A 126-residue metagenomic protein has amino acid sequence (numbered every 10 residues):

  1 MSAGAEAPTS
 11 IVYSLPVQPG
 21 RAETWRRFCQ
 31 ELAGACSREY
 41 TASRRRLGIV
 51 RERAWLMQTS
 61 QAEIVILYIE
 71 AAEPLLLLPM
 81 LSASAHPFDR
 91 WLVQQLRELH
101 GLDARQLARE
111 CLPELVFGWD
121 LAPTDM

Functional and structural regions predicted by a protein language model:
M1-A3, S37-V65, P74: Short, glycine- and small/hydrophobic-rich beta-strand elements in well-ordered beta-sheets
M1-S37: Long, hydrophobic N-terminal alpha-helical segment
V12, V65-L67: Short cationic amphipathic helices and targeting signals
V17, I69-A71: Short beta-strand segments enriched in hydrophobic/aromatic residues within well-folded beta-rich domains
E23-W25, I64, L76-P79: Short acidic, gly/pro-rich beta-turn/loop elements at beta-sheet edges and active-site/ligand-binding grooves
R38-V50, A71-R109: An amphipathic, aromatic/His-enriched active-site/gating alpha helix that lines ligand/cofactor pockets
D103-M126: Short, low-order "capping/linker" segments at domain edges
